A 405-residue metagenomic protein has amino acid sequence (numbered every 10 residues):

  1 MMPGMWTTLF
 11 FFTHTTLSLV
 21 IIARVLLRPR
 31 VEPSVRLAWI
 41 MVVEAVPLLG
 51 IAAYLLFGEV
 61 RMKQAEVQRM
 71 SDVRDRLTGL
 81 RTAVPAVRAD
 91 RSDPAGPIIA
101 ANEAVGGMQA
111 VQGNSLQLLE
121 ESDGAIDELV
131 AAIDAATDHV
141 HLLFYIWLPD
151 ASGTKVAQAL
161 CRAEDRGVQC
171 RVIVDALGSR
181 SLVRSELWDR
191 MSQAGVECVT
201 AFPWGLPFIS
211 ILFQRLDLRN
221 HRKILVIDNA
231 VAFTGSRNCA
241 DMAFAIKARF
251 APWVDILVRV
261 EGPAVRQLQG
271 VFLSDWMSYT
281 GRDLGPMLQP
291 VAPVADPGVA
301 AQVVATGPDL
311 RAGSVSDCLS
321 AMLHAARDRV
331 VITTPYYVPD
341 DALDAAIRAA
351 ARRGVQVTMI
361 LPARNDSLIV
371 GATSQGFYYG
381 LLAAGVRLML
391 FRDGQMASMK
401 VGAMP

Functional and structural regions predicted by a protein language model:
M1-D317, A321, A325, A349 (+5 more regions): N-terminal localization/anchoring segments of enzymes in phospholipid and broader phosphate metabolism
R237, P335-Y336: Active-site metal-binding loops of divalent metal-dependent hydrolases
L310, Y336-V338, R364-A372, L388-R392: Short, contiguous acidic/charged loop-to-helix segments that flank catalytic cores in large enzymes
Y336-T358, P362-S367: Helical hairpin unit composed of two closely spaced alpha helices linked by a short loop
D341-D344, G371-T373, V401-A403: Histidine/acidic-residue-rich catalytic or RNA/ligand-binding cores of hydrolases and nuclease-related proteins
